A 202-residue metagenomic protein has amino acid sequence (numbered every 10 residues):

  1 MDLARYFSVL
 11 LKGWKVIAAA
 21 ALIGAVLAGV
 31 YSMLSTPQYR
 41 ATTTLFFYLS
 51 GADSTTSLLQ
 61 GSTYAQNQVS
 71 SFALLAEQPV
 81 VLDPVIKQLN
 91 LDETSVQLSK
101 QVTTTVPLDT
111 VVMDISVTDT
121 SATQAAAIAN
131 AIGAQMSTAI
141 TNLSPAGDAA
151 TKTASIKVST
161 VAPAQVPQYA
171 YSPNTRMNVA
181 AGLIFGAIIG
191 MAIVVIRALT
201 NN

Functional and structural regions predicted by a protein language model:
M1-N202: Hydrophobic and amphipathic membrane-targeting/association helices
